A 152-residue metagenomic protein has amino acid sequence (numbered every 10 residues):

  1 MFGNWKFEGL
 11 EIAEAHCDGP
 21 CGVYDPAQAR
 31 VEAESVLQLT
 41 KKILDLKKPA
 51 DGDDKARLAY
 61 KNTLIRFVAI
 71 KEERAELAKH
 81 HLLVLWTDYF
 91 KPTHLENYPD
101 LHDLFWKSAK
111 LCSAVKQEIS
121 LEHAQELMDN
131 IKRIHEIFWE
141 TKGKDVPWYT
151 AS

Functional and structural regions predicted by a protein language model:
M1-I65, P99-M128, R133, I137-S152: N-terminal intrinsically disordered, cationic/polar leader segments that include organellar targeting peptides
D53, L64-H81: Alpha-helical segments in soluble extracytoplasmic regions
K61-V68, W86-D88: Short, mixed-charge, low-aromatic patches
E72, L95-H102: Short, well-ordered coil↔helix boundary/capping segments
E73-L83, I137-D145: Short, charged low-complexity intrinsically disordered segments located at boundaries of structured domains
H81-Y98: Short, solvent-exposed, charged loop/turn and helix-capping segments that join or cap alpha-helices on peripheral
